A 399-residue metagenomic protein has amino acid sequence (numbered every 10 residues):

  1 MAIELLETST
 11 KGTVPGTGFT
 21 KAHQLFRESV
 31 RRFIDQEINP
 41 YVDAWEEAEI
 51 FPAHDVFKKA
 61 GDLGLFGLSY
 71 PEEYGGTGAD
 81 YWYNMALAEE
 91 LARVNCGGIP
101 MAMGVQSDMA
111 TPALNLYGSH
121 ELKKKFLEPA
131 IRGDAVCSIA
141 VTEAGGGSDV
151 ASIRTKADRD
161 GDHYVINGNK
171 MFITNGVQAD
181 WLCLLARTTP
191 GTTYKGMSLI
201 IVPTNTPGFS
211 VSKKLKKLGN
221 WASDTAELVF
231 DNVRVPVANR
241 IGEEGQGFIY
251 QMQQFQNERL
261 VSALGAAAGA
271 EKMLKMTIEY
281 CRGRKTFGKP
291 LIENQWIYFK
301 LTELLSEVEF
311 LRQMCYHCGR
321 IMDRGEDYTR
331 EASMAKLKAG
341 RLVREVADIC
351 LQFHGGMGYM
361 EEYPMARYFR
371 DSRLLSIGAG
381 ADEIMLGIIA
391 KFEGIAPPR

Functional and structural regions predicted by a protein language model:
M1-G97, G104-V105, Y117-L122, P129-D134 (+5 more regions): Alpha-helical interface subdomain recognition
A79-D80, D149-A151, N175-D180, T193-G196 (+2 more regions): Short glycine/proline-enriched turns and hinge-like loops at secondary-structure junctions
M103-G104, A130, G145-S148, F172-N175 (+2 more regions): Short Gly/Pro-enriched turn/cap motifs at secondary-structure boundaries
T111-Y117, I139, A151, G191: Flexible, glycine-rich active-site loops centered on histidine and acidic residues that chelate a metal or position
G133-V141, L185: A short, Trp-centered hydrophobic/proline-enriched beta-strand micro-motif
S152, N205-P236: Flexible, small-/acidic-enriched active-site or ligand-binding loops
R154-K156: Short, surface-exposed charged micro-motifs
D162-H163, N167-V211: A short core secondary-structure module
